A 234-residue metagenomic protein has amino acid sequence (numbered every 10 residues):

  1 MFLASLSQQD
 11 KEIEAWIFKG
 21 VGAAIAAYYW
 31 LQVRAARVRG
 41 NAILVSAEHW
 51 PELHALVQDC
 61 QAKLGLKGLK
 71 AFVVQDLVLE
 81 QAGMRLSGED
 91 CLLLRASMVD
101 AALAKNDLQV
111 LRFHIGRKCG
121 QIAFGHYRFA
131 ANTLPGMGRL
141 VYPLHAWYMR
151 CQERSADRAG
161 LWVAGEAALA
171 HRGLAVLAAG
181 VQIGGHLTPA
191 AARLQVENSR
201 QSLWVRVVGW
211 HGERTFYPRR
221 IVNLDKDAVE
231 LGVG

Functional and structural regions predicted by a protein language model:
M1-V78, Y142-P143, G234: Hydrophobic or amphipathic, alpha-helical segments that drive membrane association/targeting
A47-G68, Y142-S199, V229-G232: Short helix/loop segments within enzyme catalytic domains that coordinate or immediately flank catalytic cofactors
V74-C91: Catalytic zinc-binding patch centered on the HExxH motif and its immediate surroundings that defines zinc-dependent
S97-F113, R150: Short pre-active-site segment immediately N-terminal to the catalytic Zn-binding motif
I115-A123, S155, A159: Active-site His/Glu-centered metal-binding helix of metallohydrolases
K118-L134, A168: Catalytic Zn2+-binding segment of zinc metalloproteases
G136-L140: Short, glycine-/aromatic-enriched active-site segment of Class I SAM-dependent methyltransferases
A192-G234: Pan-zinc metallopeptidase signature
